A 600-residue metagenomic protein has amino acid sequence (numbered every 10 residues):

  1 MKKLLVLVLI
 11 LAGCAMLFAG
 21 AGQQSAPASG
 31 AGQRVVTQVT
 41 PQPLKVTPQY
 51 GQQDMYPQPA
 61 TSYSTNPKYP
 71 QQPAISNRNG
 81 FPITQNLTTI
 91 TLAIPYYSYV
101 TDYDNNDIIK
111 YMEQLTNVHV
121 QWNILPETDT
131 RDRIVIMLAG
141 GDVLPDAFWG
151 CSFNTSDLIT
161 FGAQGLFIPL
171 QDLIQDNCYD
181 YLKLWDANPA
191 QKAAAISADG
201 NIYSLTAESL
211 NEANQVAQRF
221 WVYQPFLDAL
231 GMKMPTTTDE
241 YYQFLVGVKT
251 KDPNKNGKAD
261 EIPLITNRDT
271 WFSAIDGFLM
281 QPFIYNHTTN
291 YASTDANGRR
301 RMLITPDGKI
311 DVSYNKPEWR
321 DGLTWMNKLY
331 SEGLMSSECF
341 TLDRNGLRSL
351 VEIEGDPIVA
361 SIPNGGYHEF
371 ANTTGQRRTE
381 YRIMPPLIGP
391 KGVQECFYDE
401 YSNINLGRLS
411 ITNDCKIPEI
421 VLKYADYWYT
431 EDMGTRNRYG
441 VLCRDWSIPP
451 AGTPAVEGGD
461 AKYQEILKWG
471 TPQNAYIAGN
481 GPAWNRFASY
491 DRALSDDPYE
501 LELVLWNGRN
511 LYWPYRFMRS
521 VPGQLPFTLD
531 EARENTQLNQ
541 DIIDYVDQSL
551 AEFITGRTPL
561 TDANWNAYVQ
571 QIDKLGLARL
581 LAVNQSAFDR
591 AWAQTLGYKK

Functional and structural regions predicted by a protein language model:
M1-L4: Positively charged n-region of N-terminal signal peptides that target proteins for export
L9-I10, C14-K600: Extracytoplasmic/secretory soluble proteins
